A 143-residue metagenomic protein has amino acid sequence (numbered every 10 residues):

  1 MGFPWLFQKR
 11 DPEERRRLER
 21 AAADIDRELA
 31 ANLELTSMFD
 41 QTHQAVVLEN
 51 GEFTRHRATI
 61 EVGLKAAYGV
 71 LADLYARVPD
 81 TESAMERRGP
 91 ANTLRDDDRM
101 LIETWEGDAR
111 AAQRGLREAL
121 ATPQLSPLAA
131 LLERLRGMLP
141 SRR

Functional and structural regions predicted by a protein language model:
M1-P12: Membrane-embedded hydrophobic alpha-helical segments
E19, A23-R134: Interfacial alpha-helical end/capping and short helix-turn segments at domain and membrane boundaries
